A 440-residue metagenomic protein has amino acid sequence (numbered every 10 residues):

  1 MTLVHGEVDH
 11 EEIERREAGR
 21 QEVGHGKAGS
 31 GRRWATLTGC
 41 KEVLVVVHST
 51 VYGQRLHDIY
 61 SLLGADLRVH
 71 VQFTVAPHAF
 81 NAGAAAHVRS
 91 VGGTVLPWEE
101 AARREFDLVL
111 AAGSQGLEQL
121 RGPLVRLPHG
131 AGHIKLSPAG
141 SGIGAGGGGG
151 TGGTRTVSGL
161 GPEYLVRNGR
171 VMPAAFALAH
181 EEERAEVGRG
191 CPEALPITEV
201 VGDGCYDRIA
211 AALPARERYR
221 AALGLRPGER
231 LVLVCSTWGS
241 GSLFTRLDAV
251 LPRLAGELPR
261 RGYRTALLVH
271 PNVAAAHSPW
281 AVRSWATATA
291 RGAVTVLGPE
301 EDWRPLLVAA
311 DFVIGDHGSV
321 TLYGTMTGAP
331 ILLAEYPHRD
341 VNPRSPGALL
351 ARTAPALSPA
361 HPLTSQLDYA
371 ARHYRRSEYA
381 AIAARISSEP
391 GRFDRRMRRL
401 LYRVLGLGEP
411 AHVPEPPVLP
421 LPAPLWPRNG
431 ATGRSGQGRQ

Functional and structural regions predicted by a protein language model:
M1-P97, P416-P417, R428-Q440: N-terminal pre-catalytic "stem/leader" segment of glycosyltransferase-like enzymes
T2-H5, G132, S137-G140, G148-T151 (+1 more regions): A nucleotide-sugar donor-handling region in carbohydrate enzymes
T2-H5, H361-Q440: C-terminal amphipathic helix plus adjacent low-complexity, charged tail appended to glycosyltransferase catalytic
Y52-A65, T198, G204-S284, S388-R399 (+1 more regions): Conserved catalytic-core segment of nucleotide-activated headgroup transferases in glycan assembly
F80-L165: Extended catalytic core of nucleotide-activated donor transferases of GT-like folds
L96-E100, P279-I314, G318-S319: Donor nucleotide-activated moiety binding/catalytic core segment of transferases that use nucleotide-activated donors
Q115, G122-R126, G298-P343: A donor-sugar binding/catalytic signature common to diverse glycosyltransferases and related nucleotide-sugar
S319-R385: Catalytic binding pocket for nucleotide-activated donors in carbohydrate/polymer assembly enzymes
